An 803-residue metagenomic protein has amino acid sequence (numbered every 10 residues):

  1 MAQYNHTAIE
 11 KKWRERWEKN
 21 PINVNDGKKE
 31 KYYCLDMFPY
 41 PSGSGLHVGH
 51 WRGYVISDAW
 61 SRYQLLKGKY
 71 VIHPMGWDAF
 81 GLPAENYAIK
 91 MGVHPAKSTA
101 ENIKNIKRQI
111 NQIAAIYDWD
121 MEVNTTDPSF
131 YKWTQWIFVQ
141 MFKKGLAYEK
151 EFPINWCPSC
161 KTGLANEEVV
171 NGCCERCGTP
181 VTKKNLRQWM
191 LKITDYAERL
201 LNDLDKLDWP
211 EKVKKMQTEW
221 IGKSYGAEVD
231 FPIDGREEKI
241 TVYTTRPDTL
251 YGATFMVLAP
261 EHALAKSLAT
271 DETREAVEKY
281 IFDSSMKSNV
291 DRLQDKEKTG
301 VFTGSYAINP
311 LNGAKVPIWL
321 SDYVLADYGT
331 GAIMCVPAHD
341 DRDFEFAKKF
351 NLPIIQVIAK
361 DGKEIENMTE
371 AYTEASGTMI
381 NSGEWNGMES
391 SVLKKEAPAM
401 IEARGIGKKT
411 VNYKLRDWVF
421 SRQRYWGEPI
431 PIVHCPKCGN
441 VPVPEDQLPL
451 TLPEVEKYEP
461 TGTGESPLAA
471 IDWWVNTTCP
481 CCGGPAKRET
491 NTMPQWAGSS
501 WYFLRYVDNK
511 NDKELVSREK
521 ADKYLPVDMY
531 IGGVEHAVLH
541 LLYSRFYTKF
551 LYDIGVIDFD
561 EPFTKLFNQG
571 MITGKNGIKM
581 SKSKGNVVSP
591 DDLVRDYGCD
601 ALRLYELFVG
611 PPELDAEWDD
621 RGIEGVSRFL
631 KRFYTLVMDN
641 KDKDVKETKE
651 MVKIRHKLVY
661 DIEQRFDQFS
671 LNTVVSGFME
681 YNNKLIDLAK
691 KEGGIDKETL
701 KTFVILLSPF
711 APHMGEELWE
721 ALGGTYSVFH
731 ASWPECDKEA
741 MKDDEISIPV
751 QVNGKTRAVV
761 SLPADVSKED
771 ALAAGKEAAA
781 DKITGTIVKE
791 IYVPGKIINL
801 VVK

Functional and structural regions predicted by a protein language model:
M1-L35, L65-P74, S98-N105, W209 (+2 more regions): Conserved oxyanion/phosphate-binding beta-strand-loop segments in alpha/beta enzyme cores
M1-N20, V24-K31, A259-H262, D271-R274 (+9 more regions): Basic, alpha-helical terminal appendages of large translation-related enzymes
Q3, K11-K12, R16-N20, K90-I240 (+12 more regions): Residue patterns forming the tRNA-binding/recognition surfaces of aminoacyl-tRNA synthetases and related DALR
D26-V93, T99, E122-I137, C160 (+3 more regions): N-terminal catalytic cores of NTP/NDP-binding nucleotidyl/phosphoryl-transfer enzymes
S57, Y70, H262-D361, E366 (+1 more regions): Catalytic alpha/beta core of large soluble enzyme barrels
D78, K143-C157, K409-C438, Q495 (+3 more regions): Helix-rich, typically C-terminal accessory recognition domains appended to large enzymatic cores
T194-K223, A259-V301, D446-T478, F703-S732: Amphipathic alpha-helical
S305-L311, K315-Y328, V357, T477-P612: Alpha-helical recognition segments enriched in aromatics with Gly/Pro capping that present substrate-recognition
